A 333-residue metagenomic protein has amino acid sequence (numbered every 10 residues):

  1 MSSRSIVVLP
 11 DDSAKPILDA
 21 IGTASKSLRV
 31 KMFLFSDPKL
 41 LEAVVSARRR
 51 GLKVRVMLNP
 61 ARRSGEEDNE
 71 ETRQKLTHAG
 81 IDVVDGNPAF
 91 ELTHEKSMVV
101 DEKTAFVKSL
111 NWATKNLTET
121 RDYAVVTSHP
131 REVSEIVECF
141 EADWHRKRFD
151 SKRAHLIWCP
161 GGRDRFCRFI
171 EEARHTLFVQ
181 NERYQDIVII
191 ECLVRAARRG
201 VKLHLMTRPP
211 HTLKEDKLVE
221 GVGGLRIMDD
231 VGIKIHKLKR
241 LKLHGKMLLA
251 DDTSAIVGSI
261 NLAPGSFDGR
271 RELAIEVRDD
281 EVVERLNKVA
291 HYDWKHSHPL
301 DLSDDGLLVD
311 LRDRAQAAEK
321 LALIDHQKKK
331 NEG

Functional and structural regions predicted by a protein language model:
M1-L18, D37-F106, L110-K152, L156 (+3 more regions): PLD/PLD-like phosphodiesterase catalytic module centered on the HKD motif
L28: Active-site metal-binding motif and surrounding structural segment of the metallo-beta-lactamase
K31-L34: Pepsin/retropepsin-fold aspartyl endopeptidases
